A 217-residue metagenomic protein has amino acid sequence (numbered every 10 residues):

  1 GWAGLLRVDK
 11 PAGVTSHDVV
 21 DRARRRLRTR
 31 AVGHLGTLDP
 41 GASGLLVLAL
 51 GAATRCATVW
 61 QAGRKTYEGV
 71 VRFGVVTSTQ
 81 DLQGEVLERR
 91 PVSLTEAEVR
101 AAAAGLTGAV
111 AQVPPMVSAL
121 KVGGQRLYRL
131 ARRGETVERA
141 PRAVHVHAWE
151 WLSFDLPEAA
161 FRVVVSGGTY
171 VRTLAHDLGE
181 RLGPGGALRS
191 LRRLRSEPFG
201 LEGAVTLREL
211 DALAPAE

Functional and structural regions predicted by a protein language model:
G1-E217: Catalytic/RNA-binding core of pseudouridine synthases
